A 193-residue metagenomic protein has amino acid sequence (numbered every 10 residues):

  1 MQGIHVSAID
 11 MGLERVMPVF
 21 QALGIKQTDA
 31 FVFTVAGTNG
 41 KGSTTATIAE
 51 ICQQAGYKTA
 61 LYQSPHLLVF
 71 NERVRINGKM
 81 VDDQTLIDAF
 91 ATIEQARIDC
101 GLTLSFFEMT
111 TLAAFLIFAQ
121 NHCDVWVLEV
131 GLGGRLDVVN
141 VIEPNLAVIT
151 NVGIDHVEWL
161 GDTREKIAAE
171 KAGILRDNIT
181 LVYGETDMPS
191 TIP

Functional and structural regions predicted by a protein language model:
M1-S7: Charged, amphipathic alpha-helical linker segments immediately N-terminal to NTP-binding catalytic cores
L13, P18-T28, Q54-I142, E158-L160: ATP-dependent carboxylate-amine ligase catalytic core
Q27-A30, R176: Short, flexible coil/linker segments at domain boundaries that flank nucleotide/cofactor-interacting
F31-V35, S43-A60: A conserved segment at the C-terminal end of the G1
K41, G134-L136, D155-H156, P189: Glycine-rich nucleotide phosphate-binding loop and flanking beta-alpha elements of Rossmann-like dinucleotide-binding
I48, A114, S190-P193: Aromatic/hydrophobic pocket-lining residues that form π-stacking "cages" and hydrophobic walls in ligand
L102, H122-E129, P144-P193: Acidic, Mg2+-coordinating active-site environments of NTP-dependent enzymes
